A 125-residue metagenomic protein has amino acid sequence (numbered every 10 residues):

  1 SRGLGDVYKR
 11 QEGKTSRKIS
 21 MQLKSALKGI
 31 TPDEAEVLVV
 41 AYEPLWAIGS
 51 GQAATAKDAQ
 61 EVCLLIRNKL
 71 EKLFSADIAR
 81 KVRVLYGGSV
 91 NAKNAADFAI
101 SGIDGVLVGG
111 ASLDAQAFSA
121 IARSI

Functional and structural regions predicted by a protein language model:
S1-Y8: Short, small-residue-biased leader/transition segments that mark boundaries at the very start of proteins
R10-V40, A53-A54: Anionic-ligand binding region
A26, E61-K72: Alpha-helix-loop-beta-strand connector modules within alpha/beta enzyme cores
V37-A41, K81-L85, G105: Structural preference for beta-strand elements that scaffold enzyme active sites
E43, F98, G109: Conserved, mostly hydrophobic/aromatic
Y86-A92, G110-A111: Glycine-rich beta-to-alpha transition loops that act as phosphate-gripper elements at the mouths of alpha/beta enzyme
V90-G102: Catalytic cores of alpha/beta
S112-I125: C-terminal helical cap(s) of enzyme catalytic domains, especially alpha/beta-barrels
